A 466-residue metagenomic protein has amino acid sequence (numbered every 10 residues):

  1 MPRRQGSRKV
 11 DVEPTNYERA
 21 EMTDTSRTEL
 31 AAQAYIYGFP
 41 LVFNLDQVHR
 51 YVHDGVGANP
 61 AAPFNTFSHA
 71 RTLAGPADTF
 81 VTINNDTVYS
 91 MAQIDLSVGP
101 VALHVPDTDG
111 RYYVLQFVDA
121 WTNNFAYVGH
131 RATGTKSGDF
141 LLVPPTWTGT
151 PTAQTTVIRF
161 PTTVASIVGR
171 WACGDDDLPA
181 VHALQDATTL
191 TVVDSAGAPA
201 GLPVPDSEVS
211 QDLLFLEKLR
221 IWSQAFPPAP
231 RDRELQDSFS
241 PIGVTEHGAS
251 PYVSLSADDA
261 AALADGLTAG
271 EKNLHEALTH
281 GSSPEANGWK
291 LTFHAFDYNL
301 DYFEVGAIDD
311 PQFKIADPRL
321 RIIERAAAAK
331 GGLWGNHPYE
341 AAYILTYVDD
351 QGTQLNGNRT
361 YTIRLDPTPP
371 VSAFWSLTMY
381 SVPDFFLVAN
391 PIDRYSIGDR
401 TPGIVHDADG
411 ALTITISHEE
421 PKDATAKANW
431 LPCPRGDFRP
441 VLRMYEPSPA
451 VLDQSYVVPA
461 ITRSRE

Functional and structural regions predicted by a protein language model:
G6-E466: A compositional/structural signature for long, glycine/proline-rich flexible linkers and loops on extracytoplasmic
